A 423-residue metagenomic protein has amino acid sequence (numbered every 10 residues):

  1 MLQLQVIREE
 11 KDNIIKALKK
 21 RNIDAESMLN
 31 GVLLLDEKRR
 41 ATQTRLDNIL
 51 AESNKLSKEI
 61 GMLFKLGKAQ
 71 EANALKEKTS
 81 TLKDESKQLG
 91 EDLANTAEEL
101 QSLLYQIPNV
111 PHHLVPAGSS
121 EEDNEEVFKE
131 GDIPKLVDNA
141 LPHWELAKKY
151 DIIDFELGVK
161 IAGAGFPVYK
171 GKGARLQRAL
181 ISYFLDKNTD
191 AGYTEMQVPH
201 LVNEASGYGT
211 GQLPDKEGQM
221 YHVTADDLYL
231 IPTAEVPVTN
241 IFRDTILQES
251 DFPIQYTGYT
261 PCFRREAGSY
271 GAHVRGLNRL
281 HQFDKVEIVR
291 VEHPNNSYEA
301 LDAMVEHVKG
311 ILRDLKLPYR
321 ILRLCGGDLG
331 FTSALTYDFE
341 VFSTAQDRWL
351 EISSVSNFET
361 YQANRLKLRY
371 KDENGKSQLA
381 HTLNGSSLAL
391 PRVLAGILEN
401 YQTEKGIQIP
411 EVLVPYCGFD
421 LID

Functional and structural regions predicted by a protein language model:
M1-P134, I152, E156: N-terminal alpha-helical targeting/anchoring segments
E26, K129-D423: TRNA-recognition modules of translation machinery and tRNA-sensing kinases, especially anticodon-binding
